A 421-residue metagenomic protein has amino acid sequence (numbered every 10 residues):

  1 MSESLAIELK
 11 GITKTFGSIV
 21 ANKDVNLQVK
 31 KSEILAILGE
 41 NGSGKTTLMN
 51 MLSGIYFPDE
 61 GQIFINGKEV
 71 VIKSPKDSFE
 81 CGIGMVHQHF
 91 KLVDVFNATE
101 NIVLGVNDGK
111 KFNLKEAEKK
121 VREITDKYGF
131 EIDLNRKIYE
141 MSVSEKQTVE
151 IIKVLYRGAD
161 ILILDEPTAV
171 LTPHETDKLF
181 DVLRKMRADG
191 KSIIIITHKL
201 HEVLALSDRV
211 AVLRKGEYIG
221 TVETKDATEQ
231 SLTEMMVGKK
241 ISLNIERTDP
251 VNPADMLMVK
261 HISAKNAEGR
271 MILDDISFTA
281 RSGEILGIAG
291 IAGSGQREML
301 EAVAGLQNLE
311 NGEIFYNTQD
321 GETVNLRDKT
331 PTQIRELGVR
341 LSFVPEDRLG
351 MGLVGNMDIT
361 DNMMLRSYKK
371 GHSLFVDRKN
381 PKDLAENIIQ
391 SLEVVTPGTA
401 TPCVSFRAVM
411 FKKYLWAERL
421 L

Functional and structural regions predicted by a protein language model:
S2-L421: Glycine-rich phosphate-binding loops of nucleotide-dependent enzymes
